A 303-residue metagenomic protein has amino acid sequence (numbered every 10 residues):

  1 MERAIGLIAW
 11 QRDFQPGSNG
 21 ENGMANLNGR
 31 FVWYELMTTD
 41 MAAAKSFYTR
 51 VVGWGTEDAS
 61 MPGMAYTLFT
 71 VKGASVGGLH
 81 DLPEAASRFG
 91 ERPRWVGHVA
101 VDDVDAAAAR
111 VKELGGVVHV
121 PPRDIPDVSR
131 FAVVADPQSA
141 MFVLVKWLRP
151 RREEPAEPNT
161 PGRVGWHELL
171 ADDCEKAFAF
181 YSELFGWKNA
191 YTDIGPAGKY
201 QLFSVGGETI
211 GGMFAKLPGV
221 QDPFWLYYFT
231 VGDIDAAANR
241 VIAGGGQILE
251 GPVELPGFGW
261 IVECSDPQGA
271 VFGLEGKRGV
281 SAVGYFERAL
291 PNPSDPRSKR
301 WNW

Functional and structural regions predicted by a protein language model:
I5-G23: Short, Lys/Arg-enriched N-terminal segments with co-localized hydrophobic residues within the first ~10-30 amino acids
G20-L27, A108, K112-G165, L169 (+3 more regions): Vicinal oxygen chelate
A25-N28, V32-S75, E113, P121-S129 (+3 more regions): Core segments of cupin and vicinal oxygen chelate
R30-T39, T67-F69, A85-R110, R130-V134 (+3 more regions): Vicinal oxygen chelate
E35, A44, A59, D172 (+8 more regions): Ligand-binding pocket scaffold of soluble enzyme catalytic domains
A44, W54-T56, A74-G77, S87 (+9 more regions): Short loop/beta submotifs within extracellular cysteine-rich repeat domains
S75-P83, S87-R88, G97, V120 (+3 more regions): DNA polymerase sliding clamps and clamp-related checkpoint/processivity subunits
